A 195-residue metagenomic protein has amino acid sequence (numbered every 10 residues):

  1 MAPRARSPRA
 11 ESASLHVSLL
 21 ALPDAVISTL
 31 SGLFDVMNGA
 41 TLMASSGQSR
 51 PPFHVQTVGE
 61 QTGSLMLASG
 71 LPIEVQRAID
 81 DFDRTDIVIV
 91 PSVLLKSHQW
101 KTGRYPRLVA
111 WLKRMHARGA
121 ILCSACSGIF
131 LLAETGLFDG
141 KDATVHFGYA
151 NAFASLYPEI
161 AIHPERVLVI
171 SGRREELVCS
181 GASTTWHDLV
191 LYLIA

Functional and structural regions predicted by a protein language model:
A2-A21, D81-A195: Active-site-adjacent pocket-lining segments in enzyme domains
A2-D83: N-terminal beta1-alpha1 cap of cysteine-dependent amidohydrolase-like domains
